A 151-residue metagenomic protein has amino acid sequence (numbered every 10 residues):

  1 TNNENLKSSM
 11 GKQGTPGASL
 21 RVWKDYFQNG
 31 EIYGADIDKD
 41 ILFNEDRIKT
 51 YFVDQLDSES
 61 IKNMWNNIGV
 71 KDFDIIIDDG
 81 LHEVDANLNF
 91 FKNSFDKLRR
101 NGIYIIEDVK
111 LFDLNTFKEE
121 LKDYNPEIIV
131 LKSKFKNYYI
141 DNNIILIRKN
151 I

Functional and structural regions predicted by a protein language model:
T1, D74-I75, N93-S94, L98: Catalytic phosphate/metal-binding cores of nucleic-acid and nucleotide-processing enzymes, i.e., regions that mediate
T1-S58: SAM cofactor-binding core of SAM-dependent methyltransferases, primarily the Rossmann-like beta-alpha-beta module
Y26-F27, I68-G69, L98: A generic alpha-to-beta junction signature in SAM-dependent methyltransferases
G30, K71-F73, R100-N101: Short coil/turn segments at beta-strand junctions that form active-site/ligand-binding loops
A35, I77-D78, I106-D108: Active-site flanking residues adjacent to catalytic metal/cofactor-binding acidic residues
N63-E83: A short acidic, Gly/Pro-enriched loop at the edge of an enzyme's catalytic core that lines a small-molecule cofactor
H82-I151: C-terminal substrate-binding/active-site "lid" region of AdoMet-derived donor-dependent transferases
